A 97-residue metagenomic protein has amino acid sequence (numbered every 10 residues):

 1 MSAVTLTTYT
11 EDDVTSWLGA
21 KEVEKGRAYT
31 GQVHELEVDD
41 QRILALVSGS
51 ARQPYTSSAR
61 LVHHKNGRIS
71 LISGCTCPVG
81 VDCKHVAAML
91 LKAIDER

Functional and structural regions predicted by a protein language model:
M1-R97: Long, low-complexity, compositionally biased intrinsically disordered regions
